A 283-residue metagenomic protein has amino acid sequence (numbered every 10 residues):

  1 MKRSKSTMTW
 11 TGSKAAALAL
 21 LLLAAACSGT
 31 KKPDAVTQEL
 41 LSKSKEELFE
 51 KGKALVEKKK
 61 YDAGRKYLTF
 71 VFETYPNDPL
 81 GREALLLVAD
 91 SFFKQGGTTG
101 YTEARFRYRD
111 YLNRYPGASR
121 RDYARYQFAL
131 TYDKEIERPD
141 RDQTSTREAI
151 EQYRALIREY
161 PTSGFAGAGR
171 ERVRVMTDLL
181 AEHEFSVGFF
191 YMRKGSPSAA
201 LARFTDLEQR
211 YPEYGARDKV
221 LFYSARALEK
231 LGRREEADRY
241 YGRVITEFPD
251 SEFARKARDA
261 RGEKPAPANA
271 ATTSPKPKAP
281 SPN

Functional and structural regions predicted by a protein language model:
M1-C27: Sec-dependent bacterial lipoprotein signal peptides
K2-T7, C27-N283: Acidic, polar-rich low-complexity tracts and alpha-helical solenoid repeat scaffolds
